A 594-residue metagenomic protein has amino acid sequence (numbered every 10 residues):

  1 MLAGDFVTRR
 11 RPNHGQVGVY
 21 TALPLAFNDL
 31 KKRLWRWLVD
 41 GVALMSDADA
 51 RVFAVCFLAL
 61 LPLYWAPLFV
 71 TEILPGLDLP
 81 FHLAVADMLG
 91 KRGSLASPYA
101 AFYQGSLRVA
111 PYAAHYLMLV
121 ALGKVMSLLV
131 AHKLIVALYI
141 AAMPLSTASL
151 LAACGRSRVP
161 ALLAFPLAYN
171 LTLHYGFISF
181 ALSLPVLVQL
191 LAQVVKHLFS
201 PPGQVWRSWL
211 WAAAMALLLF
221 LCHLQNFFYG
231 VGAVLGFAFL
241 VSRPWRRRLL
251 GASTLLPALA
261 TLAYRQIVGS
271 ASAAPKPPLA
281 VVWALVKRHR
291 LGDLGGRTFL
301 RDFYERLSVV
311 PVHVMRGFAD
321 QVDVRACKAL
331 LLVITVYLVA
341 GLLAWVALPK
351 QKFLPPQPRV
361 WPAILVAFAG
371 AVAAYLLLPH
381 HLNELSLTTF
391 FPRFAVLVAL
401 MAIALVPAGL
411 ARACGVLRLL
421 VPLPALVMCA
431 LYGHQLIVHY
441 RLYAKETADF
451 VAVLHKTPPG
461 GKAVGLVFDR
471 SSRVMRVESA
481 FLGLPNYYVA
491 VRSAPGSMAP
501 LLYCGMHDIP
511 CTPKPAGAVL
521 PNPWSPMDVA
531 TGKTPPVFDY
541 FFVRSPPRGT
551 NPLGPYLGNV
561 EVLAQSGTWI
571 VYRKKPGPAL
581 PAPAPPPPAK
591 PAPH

Functional and structural regions predicted by a protein language model:
A66, I73-F81, K91-G93, Y103 (+2 more regions): Transmembrane catalytic cores of multi-pass membrane glycosyltransferases and polysaccharide-assembly enzymes
A84-K91, Y103-L128: Short hydrophobic/aromatic helix or loop-helix immediately within or flanking a transmembrane segment in polytopic
L134-C154: Transmembrane-helix motifs of polytopic, lipid-linked glycan transferases
T147-Y169: Transmembrane-helix signature of polytopic, membrane-embedded enzymes that assemble or transfer cell-envelope glycans
K196-L217, W245-A252: Short hydrophobic alpha-helices at membrane interfaces in multi-pass membrane enzymes
V336, A408-Q435: Signature aromatic-anchored transmembrane alpha helix within multi-pass, membrane-resident enzymes that catalyze glycan
N383-R412: Hydrophobic/aromatic-rich transmembrane helices and adjacent perimembrane loops
Y443, V453-P546: Short periplasmic/luminal acceptor-recognition loop of GT-C membrane glycosyltransferases, typified by
